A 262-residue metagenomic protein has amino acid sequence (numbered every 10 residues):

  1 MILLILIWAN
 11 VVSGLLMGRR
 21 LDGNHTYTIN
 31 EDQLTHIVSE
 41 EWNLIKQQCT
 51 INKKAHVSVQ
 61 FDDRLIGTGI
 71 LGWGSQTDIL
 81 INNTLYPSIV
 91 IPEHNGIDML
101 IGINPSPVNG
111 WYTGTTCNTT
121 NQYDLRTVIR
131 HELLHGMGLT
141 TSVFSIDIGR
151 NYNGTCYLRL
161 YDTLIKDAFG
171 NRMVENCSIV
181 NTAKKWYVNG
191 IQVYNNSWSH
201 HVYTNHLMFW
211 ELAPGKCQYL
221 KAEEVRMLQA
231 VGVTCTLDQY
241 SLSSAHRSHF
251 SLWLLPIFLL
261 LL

Functional and structural regions predicted by a protein language model:
M1-G14, S251-L261: Cleavable N-terminal signal peptides of Sec/SRP-targeted secreted and luminal proteins
V12-R130, H135-Y240: Extracellular zinc-dependent metalloprotease catalytic-domain scaffold
D32, Y123-D124, S248-P256: Transmembrane alpha-helices of multi-pass eukaryotic membrane proteins
I191-N195, S241, H249, I257-F258 (+1 more regions): Contiguous hydrophobic segments
T236-L252: C-terminal GPI-anchoring signal of eukaryotic secretory precursors
